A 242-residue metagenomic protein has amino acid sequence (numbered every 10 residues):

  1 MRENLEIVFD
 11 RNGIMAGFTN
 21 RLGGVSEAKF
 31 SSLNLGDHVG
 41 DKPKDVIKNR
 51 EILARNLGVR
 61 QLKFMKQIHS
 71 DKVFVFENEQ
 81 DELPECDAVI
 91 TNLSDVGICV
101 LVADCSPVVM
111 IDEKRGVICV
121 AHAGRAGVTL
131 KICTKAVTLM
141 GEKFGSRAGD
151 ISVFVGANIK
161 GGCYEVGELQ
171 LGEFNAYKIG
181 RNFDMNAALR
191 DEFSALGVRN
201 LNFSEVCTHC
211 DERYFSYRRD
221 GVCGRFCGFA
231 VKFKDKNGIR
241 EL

Functional and structural regions predicted by a protein language model:
M1-L242: Active-site microenvironment for binding and transforming phosphate-containing groups
